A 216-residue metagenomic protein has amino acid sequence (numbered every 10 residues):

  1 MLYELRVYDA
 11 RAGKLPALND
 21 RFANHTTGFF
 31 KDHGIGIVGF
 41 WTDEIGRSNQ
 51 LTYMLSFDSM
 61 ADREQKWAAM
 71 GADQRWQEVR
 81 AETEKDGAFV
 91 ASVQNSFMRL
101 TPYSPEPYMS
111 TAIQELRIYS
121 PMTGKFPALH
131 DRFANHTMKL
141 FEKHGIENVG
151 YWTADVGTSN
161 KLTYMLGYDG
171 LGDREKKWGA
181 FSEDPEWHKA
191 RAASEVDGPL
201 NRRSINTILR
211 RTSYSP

Functional and structural regions predicted by a protein language model:
M1-K189, A193-P216: Short S/T/G/P-rich N-terminal loop/turn motif that feeds into the first structured element of a domain
